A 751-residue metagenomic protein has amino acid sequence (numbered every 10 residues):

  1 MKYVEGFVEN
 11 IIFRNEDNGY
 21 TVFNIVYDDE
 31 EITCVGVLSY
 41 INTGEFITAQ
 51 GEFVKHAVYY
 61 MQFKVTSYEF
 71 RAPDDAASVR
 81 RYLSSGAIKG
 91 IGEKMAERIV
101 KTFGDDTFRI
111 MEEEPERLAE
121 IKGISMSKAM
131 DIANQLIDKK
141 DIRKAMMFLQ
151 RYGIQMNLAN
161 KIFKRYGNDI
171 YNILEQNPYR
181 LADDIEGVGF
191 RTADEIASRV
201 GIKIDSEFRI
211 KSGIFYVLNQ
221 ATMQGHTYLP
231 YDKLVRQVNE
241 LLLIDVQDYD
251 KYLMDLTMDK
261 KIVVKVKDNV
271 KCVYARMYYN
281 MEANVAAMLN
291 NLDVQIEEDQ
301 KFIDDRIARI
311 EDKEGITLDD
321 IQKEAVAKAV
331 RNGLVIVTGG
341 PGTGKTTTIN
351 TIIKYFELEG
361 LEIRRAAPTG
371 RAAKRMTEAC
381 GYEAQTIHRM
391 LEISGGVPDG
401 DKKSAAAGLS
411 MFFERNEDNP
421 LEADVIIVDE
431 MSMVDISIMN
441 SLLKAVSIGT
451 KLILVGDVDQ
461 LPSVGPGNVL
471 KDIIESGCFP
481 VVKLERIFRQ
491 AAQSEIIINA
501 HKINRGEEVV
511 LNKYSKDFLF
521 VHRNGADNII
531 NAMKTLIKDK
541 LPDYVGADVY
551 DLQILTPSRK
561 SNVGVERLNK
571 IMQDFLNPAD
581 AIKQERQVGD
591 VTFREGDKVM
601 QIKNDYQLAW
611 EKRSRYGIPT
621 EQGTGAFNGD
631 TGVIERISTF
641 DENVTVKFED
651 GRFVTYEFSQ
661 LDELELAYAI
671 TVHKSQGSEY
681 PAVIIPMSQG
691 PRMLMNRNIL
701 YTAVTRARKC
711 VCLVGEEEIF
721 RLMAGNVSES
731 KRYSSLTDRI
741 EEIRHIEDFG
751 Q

Functional and structural regions predicted by a protein language model:
M1-N15, G51, T631-E635: Structural detector for short beta-strands of small beta-barrel domains
R14-I25, F640-T645: Short aromatic-glycine-enriched beta-strand elements
Y20-D28, T33-C34, N42-E52, A57-K271 (+7 more regions): Accessory alpha-helical DNA-binding modules that contact the DNA backbone or grooves
G44-F46, G596, G629: Loop/turn positions that initiate beta-strands
Q150, N219-Q220, V264-E324, G396-V397: Pre-P-loop entry segment of helicase/translocase ATPase cores
K323-V326, R331-K513: ASCE P-loop NTPase helicase motor core
V458-T624, I743: Conserved helicase motor core of P-loop NTPases
R505, E621-G623, N628-Q751: C-terminal accessory regions
